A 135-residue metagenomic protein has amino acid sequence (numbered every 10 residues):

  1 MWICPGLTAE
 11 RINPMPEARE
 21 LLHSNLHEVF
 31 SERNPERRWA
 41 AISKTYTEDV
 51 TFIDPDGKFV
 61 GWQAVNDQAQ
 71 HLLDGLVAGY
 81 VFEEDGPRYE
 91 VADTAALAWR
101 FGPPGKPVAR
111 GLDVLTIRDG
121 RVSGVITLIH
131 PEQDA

Functional and structural regions predicted by a protein language model:
W2, L7, R11-I12, E17 (+1 more regions): A beta-strand edge to alpha-helix "cap/lid" segment located at domain peripheries
T8, E32, P55: Short, flexible active-site loop motifs that bind/organize anionic cofactors or intermediates
R11, L26-H27, V50, D54 (+1 more regions): Residue-level detector of alpha-helix boundaries and kinks
M15-T45: Short acidic-aromatic low-complexity motifs
R19, R38-D93: A solvent-exposed, acidic/Ser-Thr-rich amphipathic alpha-helical stretch
L22-L26, A69, I126: A generic alpha-helix structural signal
V29, K58-V60, I117: A generic signature of intrinsically disordered, low-complexity regions enriched in glycine/proline and charged/polar
